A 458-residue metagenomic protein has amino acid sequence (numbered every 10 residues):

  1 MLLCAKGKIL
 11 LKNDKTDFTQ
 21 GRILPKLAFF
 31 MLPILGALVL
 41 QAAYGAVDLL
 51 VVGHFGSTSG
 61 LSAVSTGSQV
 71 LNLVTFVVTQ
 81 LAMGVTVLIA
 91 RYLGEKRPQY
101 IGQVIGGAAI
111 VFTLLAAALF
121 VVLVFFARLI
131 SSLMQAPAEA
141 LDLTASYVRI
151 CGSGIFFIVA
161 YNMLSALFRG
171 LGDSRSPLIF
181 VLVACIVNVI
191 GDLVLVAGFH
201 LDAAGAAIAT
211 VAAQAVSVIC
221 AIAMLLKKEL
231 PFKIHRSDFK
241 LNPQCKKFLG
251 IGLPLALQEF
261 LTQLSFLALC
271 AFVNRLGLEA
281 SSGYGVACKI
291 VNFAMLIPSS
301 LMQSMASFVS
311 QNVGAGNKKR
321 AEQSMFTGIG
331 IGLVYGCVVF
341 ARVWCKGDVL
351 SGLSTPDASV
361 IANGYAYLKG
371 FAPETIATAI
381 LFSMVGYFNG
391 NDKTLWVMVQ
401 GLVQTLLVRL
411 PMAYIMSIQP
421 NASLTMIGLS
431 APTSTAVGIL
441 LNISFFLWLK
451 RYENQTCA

Functional and structural regions predicted by a protein language model:
M1-M31, I89-F156, G198-L253, V309-E374 (+1 more regions): Short alpha-helical transmembrane segments in multi-pass integral membrane proteins
F18-L50, H54-F55, Q69-G84, L88 (+7 more regions): N-terminal transmembrane alpha-helices
F29-D48, I150, A184, A213-S217 (+4 more regions): Transmembrane helical elements of multi-pass membrane transporters/channels
F30, I34-A42, T79, V111-F120 (+10 more regions): Hydrophobic alpha-helical transmembrane segments in multi-pass membrane proteins
I34, L38, L50, V87 (+15 more regions): Transmembrane alpha-helix boundary and packing residues in multipass membrane permease domains and related
V39, A43-S62, S131-A138, V194-L201 (+4 more regions): Helix-terminus/linker motif at the lipid-water interface of multi-pass membrane proteins
L61-V121, I158-P177, G283-G347, T378-Q400: Small-residue-rich hydrophobic transmembrane alpha-helices
A82, C151-R169, P177-C185, A206-I219 (+5 more regions): Short runs within selected transmembrane alpha-helices of multi-pass transporters and secretion channels
